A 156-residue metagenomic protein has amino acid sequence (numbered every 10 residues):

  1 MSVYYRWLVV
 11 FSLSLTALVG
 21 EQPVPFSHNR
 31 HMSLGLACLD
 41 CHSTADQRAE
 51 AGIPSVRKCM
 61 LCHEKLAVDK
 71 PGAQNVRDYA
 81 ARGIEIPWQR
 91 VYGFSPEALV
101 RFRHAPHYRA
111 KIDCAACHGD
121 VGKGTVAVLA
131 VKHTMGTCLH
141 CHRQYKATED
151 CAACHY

Functional and structural regions predicted by a protein language model:
S2-R6, L15-Y156: Short sequence/structural segments immediately N-terminal
